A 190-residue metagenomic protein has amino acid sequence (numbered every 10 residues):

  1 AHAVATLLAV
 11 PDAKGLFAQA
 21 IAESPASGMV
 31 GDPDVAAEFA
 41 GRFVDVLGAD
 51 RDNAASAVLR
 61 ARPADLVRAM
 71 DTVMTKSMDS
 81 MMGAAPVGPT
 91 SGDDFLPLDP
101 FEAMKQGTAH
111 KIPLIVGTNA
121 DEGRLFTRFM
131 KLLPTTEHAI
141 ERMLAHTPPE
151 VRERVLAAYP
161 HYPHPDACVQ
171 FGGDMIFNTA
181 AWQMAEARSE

Functional and structural regions predicted by a protein language model:
H2-L8: Hydrolases whose catalytic domains are alpha/beta-hydrolase-1, hotdog thioesterase, or metallo-beta-lactamase-like
A5, K14, Q19, E23-R142 (+1 more regions): Substrate-access "cap/lid" subdomains that shape and gate the entrance to catalytic or ligand-binding pockets
T136-H161: Active-site-proximal cap/lid insertion segments
E190: Conserved beta-loop-beta element that borders a ligand/cofactor-binding pocket
